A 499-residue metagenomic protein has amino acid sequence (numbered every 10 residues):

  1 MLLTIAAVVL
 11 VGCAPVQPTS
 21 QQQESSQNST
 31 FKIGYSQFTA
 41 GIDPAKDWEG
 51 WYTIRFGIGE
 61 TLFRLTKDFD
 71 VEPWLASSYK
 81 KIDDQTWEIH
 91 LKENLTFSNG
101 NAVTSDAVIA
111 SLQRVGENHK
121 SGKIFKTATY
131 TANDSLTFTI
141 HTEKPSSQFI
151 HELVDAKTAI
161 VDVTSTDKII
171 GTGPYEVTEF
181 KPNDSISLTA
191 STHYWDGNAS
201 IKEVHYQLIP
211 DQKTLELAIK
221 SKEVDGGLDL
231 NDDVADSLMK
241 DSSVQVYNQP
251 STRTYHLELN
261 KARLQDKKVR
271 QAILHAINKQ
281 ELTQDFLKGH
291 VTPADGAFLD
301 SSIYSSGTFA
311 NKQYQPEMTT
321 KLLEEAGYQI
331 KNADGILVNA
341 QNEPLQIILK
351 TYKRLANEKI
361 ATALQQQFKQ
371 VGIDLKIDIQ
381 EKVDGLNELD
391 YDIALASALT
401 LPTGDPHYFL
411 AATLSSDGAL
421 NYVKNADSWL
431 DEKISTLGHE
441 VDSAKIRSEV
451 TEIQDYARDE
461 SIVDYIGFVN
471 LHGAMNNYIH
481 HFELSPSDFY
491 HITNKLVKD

Functional and structural regions predicted by a protein language model:
G34-I82, I170, D488-F489: N-terminal lobe/hinge region of extracytoplasmic solute-binding protein
S77-H119: Aromatic- and charge-enriched surface segment that lines or borders ligand/interaction sites
K80-D84, E88, S121-V163: Surface-exposed binding/hinge segments that line and control ligand-binding clefts or catalytic entry sites
P145-A199, E203-H205, K213, P316-K321 (+1 more regions): Gly/Pro-rich hinge or "lid" segments in bacterial periplasmic/extracellular proteins
S191-S237, D374: Ligand-site clamp/hinge motif
Q265-A363: Append "and occasionally in soluble cytosolic enzymes with long acidic Gly/Pro-rich linkers
A276-S306, L355-Q365, L386-D499: Detector for C-terminal structural segments
Q329-L401, L471: Ligand/substrate-recognition segments at binding pockets and active sites
